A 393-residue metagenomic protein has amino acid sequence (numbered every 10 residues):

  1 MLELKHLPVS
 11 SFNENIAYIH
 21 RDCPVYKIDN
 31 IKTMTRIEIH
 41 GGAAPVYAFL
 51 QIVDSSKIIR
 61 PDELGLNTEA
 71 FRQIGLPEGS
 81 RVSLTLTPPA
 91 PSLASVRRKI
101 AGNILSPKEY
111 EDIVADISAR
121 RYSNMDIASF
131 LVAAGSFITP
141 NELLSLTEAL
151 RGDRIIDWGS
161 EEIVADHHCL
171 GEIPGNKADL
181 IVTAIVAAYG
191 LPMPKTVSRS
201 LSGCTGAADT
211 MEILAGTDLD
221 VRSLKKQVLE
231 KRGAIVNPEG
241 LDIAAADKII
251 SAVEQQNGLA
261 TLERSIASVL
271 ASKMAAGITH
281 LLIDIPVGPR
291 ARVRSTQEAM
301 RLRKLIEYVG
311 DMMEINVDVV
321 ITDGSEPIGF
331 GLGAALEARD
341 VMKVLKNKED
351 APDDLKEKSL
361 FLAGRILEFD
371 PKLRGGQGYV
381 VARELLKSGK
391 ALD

Functional and structural regions predicted by a protein language model:
M1-A101: Long, compositionally biased stretches
T87-P174, I213-L214: Acidic, glycine/proline-rich low-complexity segments that act as flexible tails and inter-domain linkers
V96, I104, D112, V309 (+1 more regions): A glycine- and small/hydrophobic-rich beta-loop-beta segment that serves as a flexible "lid/hinge" or phosphate-binding
L131-G135, H167-H168, A207-T210, A245-Q255 (+2 more regions): Active-site-proximal beta-alpha loop/turn segments in soluble metabolic enzymes
E162-G203: Glycine/serine-rich anion-binding loops at beta->alpha junctions that coordinate negatively charged ligand groups
L180-P192, S272-G277, M313, F369: Alpha-helix C-terminal capping segments
T210-A234, K304-G310, E314: A glycine-rich helix N-cap at a beta->alpha junction
L229-H280: Phosphate/diphosphate-binding glycine-rich loops and adjacent basic-rich segments that engage nucleotide
